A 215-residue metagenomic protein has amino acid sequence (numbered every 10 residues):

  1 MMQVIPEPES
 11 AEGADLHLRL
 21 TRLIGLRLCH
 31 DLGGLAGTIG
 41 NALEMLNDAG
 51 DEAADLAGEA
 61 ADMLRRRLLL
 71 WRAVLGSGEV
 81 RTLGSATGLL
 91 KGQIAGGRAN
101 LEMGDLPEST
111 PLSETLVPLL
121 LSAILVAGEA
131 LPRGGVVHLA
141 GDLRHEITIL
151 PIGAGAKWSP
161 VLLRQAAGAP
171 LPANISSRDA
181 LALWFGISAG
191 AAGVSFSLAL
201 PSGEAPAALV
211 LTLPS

Functional and structural regions predicted by a protein language model:
M1-R27: PAS-family sensory modules
G13-L23, D48, R98-V126, P132 (+1 more regions): Conserved short strand/loop->alpha-helix "switch" segment adjacent to the catalytic nucleotide/phosphoryl-transfer site
H17-I24, L28-D31, A53-L56, G78 (+3 more regions): Non-transmembrane, amphipathic alpha-helical segments
R22-A49, E114-D142, L181-A191: Conserved ATP-binding N-box helix of the HATPase_c
E52-N100: Conserved DHp (HisKA) dimerization/phosphotransfer helix of two-component histidine kinases, i.e., the long coiled-coil
R144-A182, P214: Glycine-rich/acidic phosphate-handling loop/turn and adjacent ATP-lid/helix of nucleotide-binding kinase/ATPase domains
G193-L200: Glycine-rich ATP-binding loops of the HATPase_c
S202-V210: Glycine-rich nucleotide-binding loop
